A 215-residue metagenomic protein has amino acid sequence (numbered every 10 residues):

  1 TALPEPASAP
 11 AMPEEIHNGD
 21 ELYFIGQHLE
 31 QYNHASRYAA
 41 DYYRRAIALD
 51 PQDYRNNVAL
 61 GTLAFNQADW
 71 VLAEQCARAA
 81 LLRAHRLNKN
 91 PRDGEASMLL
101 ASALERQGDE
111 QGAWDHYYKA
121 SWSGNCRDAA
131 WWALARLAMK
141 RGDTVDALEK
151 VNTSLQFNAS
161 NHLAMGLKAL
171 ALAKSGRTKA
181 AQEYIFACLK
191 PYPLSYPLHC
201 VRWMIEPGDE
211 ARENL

Functional and structural regions predicted by a protein language model:
E5-E21, L87-P91: TPR-adjacent "capping" and linker segments in tetratricopeptide-repeat scaffold/adaptor proteins
Q27-H28, T62, S102, R136 (+2 more regions): Residue-level recognition of tetratricopeptide repeat
N33-H34, A68, G108, G142 (+2 more regions): Residue-level detector of the short coil/turn that links helix A to helix B within each tetratricopeptide repeat
L49, L82-K89, S123, F157 (+1 more regions): Structural marker of alpha-solenoid helical repeat scaffolds
N56, K89-N90, A96, A130 (+2 more regions): TPR alpha-solenoid repeat register
